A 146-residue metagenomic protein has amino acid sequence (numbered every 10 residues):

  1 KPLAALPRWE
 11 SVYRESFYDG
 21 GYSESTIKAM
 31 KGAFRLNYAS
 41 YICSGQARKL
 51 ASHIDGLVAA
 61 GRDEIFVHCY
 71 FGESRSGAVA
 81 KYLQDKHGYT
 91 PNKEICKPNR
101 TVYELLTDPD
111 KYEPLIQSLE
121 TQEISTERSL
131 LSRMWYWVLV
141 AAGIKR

Functional and structural regions predicted by a protein language model:
K1-Y18: Glycine-rich, flexible N-terminal cofactor/catalytic loop recognition
P2, G21-E24, S76: Short active-site-adjacent helix-start/loop capping segments
Y13-I65: Helix-loop module immediately N-terminal to the HCX5R catalytic loop in PTP-like cysteine phosphatase domains
G45, K49, A78, K97-T101: Residues forming well-ordered secondary-structure scaffolds
L57-H87: Catalytic cysteine-centered active loop of the rhodanese-like fold, especially the PTP/DSP P-loop
K81-R133, A141: Cysteine-dependent PTP/DSP-like catalytic domain, specifically the C-terminal lobe
L139-R146: Low-complexity, charge- and small-residue-enriched intrinsically disordered regions
